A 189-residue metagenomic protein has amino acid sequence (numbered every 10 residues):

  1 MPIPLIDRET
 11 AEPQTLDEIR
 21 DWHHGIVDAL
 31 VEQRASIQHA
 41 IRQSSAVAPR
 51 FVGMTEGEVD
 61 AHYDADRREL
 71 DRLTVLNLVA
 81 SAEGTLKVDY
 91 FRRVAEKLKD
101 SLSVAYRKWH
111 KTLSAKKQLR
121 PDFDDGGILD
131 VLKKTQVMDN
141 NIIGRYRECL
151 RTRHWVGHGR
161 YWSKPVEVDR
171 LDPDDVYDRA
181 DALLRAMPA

Functional and structural regions predicted by a protein language model:
M1-R72: Charged alpha-helical initiation segments
H24, D28-V31, A80, R147 (+1 more regions): Generic structural signal for well-ordered, non-transmembrane alpha-helical segments in soluble/cytosolic regions
G25, A29-S36, A40-Q43, V47 (+5 more regions): Surface-exposed polar/charged interaction patches
A46, R50-G53, A80, G84 (+2 more regions): Generic structural signal for well-ordered, non-membrane alpha-helices
R67-R93: Short, hydrophobic, well-ordered secondary-structure elements
K87-G144, S163: Short non-catalytic regulatory patches outside canonical folded cores
K133-A189: Charge-enriched, short contiguous segments at helix-coil
